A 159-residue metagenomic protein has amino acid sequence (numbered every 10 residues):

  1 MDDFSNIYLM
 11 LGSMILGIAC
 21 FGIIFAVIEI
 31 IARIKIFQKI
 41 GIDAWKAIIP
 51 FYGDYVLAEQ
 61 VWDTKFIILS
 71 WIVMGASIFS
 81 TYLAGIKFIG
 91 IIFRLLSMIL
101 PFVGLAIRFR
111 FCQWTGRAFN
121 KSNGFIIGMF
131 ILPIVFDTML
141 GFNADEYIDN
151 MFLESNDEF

Functional and structural regions predicted by a protein language model:
D2-M14, I18-V73, L105-F159: Membrane-interface extramembranous regions at the lipid-water interface
I18-A19, R94-P101: Alpha-helical transmembrane segments of polytopic membrane proteins
V73-S80, P101: Signature of small four-pass
F79-F88: Juxtamembrane "helix-exit" motif on the non-cytosolic side of transmembrane helices
G90-S97, I126-G128: Non-cytosolic membrane-interface motifs at loop->transmembrane helix junctions
